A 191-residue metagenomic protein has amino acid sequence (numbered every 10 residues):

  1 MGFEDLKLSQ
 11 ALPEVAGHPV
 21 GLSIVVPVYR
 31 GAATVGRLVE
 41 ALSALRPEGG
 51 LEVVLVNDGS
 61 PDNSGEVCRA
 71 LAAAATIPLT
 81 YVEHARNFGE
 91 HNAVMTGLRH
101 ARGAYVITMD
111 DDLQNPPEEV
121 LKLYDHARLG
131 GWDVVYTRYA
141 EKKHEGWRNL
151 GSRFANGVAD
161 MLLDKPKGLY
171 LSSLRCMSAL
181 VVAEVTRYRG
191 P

Functional and structural regions predicted by a protein language model:
G21-S23, E52: Cell-envelope/extracellular polymer assembly enzymes that use nucleotide-activated donors
V26-E40, G59: Active-site beta-to-alpha loop of glycosyltransferases that engages the nucleotide-sugar donor
T34-G36, D62-L71: Acidic helix N-cap motif at the loop->helix transition within catalytic regions of sugar-transfer enzymes
E40-G50: Short, acidic, metal-binding catalytic loop of nucleotide-sugar glycosyltransferases
G49-S60, T80-E83: Short beta-strand/loop segment that forms part of the nucleotide-sugar
N57-E66, L113-Q114: A conserved acidic beta->alpha catalytic loop
H84-R86, E90-H100, Y105, P117-G190: Acceptor/aglycone-binding surface of glycosyltransferases and processive sugar-polymer synthases
